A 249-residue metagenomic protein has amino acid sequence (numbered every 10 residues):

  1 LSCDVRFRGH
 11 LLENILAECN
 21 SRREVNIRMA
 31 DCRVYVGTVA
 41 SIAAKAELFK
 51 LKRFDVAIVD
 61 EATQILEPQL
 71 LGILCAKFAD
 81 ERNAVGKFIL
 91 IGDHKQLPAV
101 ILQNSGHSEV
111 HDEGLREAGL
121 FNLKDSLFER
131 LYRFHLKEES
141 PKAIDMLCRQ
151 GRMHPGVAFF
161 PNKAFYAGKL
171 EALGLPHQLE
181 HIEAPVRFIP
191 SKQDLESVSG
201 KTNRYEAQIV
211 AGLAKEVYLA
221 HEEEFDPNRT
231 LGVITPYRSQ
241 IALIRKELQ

Functional and structural regions predicted by a protein language model:
L1-V5: A short hydrophobic beta-strand->loop->alpha-helix junction that borders the nucleotide-binding pocket of P-loop NTPases
F7-Y35, Q249: Conserved motor-coupling elements within RecA-like helicase/translocase cores
N26, A40-I42, L48-Q249: Conserved helicase motor core of SF1/SF2 NTP-dependent helicases
